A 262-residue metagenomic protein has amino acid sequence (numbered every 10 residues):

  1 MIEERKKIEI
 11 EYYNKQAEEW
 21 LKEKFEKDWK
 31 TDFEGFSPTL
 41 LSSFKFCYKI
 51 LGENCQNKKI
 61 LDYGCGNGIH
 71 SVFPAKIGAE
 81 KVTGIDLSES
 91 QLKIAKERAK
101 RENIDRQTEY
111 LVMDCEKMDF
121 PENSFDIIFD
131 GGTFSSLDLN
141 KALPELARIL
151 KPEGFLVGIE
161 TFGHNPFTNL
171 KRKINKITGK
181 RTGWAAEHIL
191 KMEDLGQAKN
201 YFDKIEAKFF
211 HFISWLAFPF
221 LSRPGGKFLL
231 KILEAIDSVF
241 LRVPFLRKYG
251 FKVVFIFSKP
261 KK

Functional and structural regions predicted by a protein language model:
M1-C55: Conserved class I S-adenosyl-L-methionine
N67-G78: Conserved SAM-binding loop of SAM-dependent methyltransferases across substrates and taxa, primarily the Class I
S88-S90: Conserved SAM/SAH-binding beta-strand->alpha-helix loop
N103-K117: Conserved SAM-binding strand-loop segment of SAM-dependent methyltransferases
E116-I127: A short acidic, Gly/Pro-enriched loop at the edge of an enzyme's catalytic core that lines a small-molecule cofactor
K141-P152: A short glycine-rich, Lys/Arg-flanked "PGG" loop and its adjoining helix->strand segment in the class I
V157-G179: Conserved class I S-adenosyl-L-methionine
A186-D203, A207: Short alpha-helix
